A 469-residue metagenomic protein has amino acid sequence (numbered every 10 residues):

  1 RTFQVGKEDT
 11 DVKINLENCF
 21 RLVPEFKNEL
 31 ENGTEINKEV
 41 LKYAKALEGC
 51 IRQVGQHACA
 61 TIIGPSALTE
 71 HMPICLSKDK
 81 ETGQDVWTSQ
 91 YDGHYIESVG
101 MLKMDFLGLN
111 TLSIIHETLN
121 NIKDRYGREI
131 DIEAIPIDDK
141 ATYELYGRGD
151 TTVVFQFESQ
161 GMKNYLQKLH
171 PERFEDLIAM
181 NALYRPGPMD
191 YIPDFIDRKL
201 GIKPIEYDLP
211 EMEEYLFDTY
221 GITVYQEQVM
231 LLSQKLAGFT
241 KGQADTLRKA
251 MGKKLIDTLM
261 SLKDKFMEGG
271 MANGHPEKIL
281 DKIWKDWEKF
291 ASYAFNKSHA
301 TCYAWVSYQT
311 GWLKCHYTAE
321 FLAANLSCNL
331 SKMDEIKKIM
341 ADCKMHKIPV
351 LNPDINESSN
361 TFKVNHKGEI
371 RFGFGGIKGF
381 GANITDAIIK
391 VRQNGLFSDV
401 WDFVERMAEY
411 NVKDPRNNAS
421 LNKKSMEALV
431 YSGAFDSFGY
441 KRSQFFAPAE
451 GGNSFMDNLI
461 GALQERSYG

Functional and structural regions predicted by a protein language model:
R1-G469: Noncatalytic, beta-rich nucleic-acid-contacting surfaces in large DNA/RNA-processing enzymes
